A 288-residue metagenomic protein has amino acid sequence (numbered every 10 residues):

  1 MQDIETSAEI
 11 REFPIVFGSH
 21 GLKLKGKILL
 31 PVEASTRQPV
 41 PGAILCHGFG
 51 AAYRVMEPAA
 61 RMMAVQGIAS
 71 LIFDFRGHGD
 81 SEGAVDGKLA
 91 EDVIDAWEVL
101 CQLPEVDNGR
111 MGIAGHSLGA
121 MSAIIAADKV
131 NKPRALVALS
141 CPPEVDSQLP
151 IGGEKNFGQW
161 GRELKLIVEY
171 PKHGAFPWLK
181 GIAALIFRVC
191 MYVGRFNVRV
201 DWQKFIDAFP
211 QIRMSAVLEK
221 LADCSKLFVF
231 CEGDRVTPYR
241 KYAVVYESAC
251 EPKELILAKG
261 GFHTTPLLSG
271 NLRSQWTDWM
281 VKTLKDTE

Functional and structural regions predicted by a protein language model:
M1-Q38: N-terminal cap/lid segment of alpha/beta-hydrolase-fold proteins
R37-G48: Short beta-strand element of the alpha/beta-hydrolase
A43-L45, S70, L255: Hydrophobic beta-strand anchors of alpha/beta hydrolase catalytic cores
G48-R61, F75, R240: The serine-hydrolase catalytic nucleophile loop
G50-A52, R76-N108: Catalytic nucleophile-loop/oxyanion-hole region of alpha/beta-hydrolase and closely related hydrolase-like folds
A60-D80: Conserved alpha/beta-hydrolase
E98-I167: Primarily recognizes the serine-hydrolase "nucleophile elbow" in alpha/beta-hydrolase and SGNH/GDSL folds
W178-V281, K285: Serine-hydrolase catalytic core
